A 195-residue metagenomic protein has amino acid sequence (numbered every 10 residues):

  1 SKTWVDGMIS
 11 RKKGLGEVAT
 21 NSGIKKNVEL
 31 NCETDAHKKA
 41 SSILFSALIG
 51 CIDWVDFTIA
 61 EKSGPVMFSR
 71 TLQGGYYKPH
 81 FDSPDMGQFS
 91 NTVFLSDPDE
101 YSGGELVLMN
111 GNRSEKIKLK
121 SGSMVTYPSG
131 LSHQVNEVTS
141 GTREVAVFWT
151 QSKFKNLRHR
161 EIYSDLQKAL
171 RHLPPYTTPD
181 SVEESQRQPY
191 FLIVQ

Functional and structural regions predicted by a protein language model:
S1-A60, I162-Q195: Non-heme Fe(II)/2-oxoglutarate
I52-S164: Catalytic core of non-heme Fe(II) oxygenases with the double-stranded beta-helix
